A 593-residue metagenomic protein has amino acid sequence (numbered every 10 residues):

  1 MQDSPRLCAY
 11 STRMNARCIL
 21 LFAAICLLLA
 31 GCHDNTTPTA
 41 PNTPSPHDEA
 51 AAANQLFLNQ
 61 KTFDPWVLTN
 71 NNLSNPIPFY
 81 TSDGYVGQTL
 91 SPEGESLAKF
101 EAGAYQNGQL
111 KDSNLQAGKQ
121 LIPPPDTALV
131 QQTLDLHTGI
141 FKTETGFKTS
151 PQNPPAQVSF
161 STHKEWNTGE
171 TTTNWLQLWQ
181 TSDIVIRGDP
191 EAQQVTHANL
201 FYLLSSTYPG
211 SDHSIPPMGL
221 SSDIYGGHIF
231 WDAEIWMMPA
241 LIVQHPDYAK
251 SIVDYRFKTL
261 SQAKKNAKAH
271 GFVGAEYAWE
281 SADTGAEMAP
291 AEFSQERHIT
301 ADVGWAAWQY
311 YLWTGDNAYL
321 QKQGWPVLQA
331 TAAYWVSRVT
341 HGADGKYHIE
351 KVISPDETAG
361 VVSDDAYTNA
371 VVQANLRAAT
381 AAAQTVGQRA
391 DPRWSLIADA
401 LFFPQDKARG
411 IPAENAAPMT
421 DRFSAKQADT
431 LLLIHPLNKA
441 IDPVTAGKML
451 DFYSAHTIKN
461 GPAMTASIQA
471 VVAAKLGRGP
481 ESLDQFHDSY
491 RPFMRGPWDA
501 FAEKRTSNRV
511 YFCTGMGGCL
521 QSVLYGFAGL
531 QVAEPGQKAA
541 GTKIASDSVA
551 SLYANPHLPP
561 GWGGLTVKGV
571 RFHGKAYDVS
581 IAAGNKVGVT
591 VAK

Functional and structural regions predicted by a protein language model:
L29-G31: C-terminal motif of bacterial Sec signal peptides marking the signal peptidase cleavage site
H33-N35: Bacterial signal peptide processing site
P44-Q194, L204: Beta-sandwich/jelly-roll carbohydrate-recognition scaffolds of carbohydrate-active enzymes
E95-F160, P480-K593: Non-catalytic C-terminal accessory modules of carbohydrate-active enzymes
L178-S251, F402-Q405, L433: Structured secondary-structure scaffolds
T207-S221, D247-A306, Y311, A318-K322 (+6 more regions): Helix-terminus loop motifs that line ligand-binding clefts
G227-T259, L312, K322, R377 (+1 more regions): Active-site core of glycosidic bond-cleaving carbohydrate-active enzymes
E287, A330, Y334-V386: Acidic/histidine-rich catalytic neighborhood
